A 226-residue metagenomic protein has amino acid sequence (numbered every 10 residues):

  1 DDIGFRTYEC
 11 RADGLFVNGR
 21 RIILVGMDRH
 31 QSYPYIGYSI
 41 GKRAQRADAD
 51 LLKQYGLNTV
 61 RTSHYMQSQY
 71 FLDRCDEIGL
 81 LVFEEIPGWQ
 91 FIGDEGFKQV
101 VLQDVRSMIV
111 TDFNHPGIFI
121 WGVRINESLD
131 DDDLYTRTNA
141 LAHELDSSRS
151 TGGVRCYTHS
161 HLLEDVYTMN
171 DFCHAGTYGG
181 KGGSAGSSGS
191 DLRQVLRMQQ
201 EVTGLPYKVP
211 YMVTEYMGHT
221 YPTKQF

Functional and structural regions predicted by a protein language model:
D1-K53, D73: N-terminal carbohydrate-binding accessory modules
A49-L51, T59-F226: Substrate-binding/catalytic cleft of secreted carbohydrate-active enzymes, primarily glycoside hydrolases
